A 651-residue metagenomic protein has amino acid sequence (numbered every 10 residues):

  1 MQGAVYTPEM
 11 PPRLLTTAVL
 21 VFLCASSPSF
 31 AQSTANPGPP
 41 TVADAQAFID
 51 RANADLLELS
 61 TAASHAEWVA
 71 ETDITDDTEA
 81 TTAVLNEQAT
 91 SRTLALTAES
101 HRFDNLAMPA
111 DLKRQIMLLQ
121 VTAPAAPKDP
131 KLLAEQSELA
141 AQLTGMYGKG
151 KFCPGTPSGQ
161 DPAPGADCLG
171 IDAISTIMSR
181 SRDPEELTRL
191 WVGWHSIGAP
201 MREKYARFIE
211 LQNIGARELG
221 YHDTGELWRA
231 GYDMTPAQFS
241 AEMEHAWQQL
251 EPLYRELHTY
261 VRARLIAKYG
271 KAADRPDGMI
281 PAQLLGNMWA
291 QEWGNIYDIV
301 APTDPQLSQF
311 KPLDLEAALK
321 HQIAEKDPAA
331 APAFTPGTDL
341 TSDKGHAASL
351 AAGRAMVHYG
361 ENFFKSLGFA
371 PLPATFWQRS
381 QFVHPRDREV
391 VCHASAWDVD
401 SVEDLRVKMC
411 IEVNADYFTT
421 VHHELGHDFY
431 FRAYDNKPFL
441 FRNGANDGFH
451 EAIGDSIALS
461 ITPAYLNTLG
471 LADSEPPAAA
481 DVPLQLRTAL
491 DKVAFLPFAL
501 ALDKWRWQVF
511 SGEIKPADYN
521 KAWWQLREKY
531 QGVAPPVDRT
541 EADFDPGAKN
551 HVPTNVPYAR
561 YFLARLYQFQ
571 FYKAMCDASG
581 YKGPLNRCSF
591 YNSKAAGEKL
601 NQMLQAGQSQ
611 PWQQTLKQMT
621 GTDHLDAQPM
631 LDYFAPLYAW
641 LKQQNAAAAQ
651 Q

Functional and structural regions predicted by a protein language model:
A4-T16: Bacterial N-terminal signal peptides that target proteins for export
T16-S27: Bacterial N-terminal signal peptides
Q32-R207, G225, K549, P553-A559 (+5 more regions): N-terminal helix-rich structural modules
P37-D44, T78, M117, D223 (+16 more regions): C-terminal, non-catalytic "cap/extension" segments appended to globular domains
A70-Q88, D104-A125, G155-R182, R217-Q238 (+4 more regions): Charge-rich, acidic-biased intrinsically disordered regions
A166-D172, R207-K408, P477-A478, V482-T488 (+1 more regions): Active-site-proximal, well-structured secondary-structure segments within enzyme catalytic domains
L405-V421: Short pre-active-site segment immediately N-terminal to the catalytic Zn-binding motif
F431-S456: Post-HEXXH active-site segment of zinc metalloproteases
